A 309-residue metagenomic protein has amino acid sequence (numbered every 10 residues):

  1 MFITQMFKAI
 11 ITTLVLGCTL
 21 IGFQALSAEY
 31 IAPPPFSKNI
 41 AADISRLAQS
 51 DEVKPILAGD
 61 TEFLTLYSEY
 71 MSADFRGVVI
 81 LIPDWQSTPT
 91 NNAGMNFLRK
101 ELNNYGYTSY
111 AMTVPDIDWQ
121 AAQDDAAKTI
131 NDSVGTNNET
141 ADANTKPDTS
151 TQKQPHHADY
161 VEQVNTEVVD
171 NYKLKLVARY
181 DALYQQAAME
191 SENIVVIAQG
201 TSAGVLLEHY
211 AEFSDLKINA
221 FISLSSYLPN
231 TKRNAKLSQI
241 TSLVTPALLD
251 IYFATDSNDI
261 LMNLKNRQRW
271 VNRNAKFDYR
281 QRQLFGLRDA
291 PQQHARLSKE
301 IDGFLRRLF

Functional and structural regions predicted by a protein language model:
G22-Q24: N-terminal signal peptide c-region/cleavage motif recognized by signal peptidases
A28-S68: N-terminal cap/lid segment of alpha/beta-hydrolase-fold proteins
R76-D84: Short beta-strand element of the alpha/beta-hydrolase
A93-Y110: Short amphipathic alpha-helix adjacent to the substrate-entry channel of hydrolases
A122-M189: Alpha/beta-hydrolase active-site loop
V196-L207: Gly/Ala-rich beta-loop-alpha elbow adjacent to hydrolase catalytic centers
D215, A220-G286: The feature captures the conserved acid-bearing segment of alpha/beta-hydrolase catalytic domains
K276-F309: C-terminal catalytic histidine-bearing segment of alpha/beta-hydrolase fold enzymes
